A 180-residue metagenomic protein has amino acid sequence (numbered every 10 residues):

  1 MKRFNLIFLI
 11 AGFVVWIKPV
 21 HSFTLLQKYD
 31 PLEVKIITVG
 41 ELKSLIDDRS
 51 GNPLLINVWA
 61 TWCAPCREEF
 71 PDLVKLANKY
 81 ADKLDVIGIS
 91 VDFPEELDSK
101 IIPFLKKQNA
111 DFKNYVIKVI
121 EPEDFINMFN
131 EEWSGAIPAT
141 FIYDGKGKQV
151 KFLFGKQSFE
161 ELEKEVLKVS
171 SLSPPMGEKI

Functional and structural regions predicted by a protein language model:
M1-V39, K151, S171-S173, K179-I180: N-terminal targeting signals for export/organelle localization
E33-L54: A short beta-strand-turn-helix
S50-N52, D82, A110: Active-site acidic short loop of glycosyltransferases
N52-L54, V58-W62, F93, A136: Short pre-active-site segment immediately N-terminal to redox-active cysteine/selenocysteine motifs in thiol-based
V58-K75: Conserved redox-active cysteine motifs that mediate thiol-disulfide chemistry, especially di-cysteine Cys-X(1-2)-Cys
L84-D98, A110-I120: Thiol-based oxidoreductase modules, predominantly thioredoxin-like and allied folds used for disulfide exchange
F104-I137: Short, internal strand/loop/helix patches that form the active-site neighborhood or redox-interaction surface
A136-I180: Thiol-/selenol-based redox modules, centered on thioredoxin-like and closely related oxidoreductase domains
